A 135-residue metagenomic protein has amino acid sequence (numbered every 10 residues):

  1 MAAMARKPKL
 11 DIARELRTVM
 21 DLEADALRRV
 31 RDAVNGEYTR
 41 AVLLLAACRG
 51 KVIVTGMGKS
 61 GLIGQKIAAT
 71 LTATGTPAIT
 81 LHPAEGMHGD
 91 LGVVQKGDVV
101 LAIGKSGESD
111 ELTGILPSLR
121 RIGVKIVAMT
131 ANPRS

Functional and structural regions predicted by a protein language model:
A2-G50: An N-terminal, well-structured beta->alpha segment
A46-S135: Glycine-rich phosphate-binding loops that contact phosphosugars or nucleotide phosphates
